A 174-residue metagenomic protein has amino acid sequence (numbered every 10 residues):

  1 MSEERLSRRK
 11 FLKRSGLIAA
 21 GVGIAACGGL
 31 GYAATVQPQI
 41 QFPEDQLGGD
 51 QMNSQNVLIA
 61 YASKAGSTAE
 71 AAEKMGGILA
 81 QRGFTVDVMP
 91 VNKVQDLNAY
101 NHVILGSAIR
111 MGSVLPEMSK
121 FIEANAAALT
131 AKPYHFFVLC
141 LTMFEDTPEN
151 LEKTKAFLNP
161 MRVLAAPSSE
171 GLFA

Functional and structural regions predicted by a protein language model:
S2-L17, C27-S54, G77-D87, A99 (+1 more regions): FMN-binding flavodoxin-like domain, especially the glycine-rich phosphate-binding loop
N56-L58: Residues that mark the start of a beta-strand
A60-A80: Short, charged N-terminal beta->alpha structural module
Y61-K64, V91, L139-L141: Cofactor-binding loop segments of dinucleotide-utilizing enzymes, especially the Rossmann-like FAD- and NAD(P)+-binding
V94-L97: Short amphipathic alpha-helix with an adjacent loop that forms part of the alpha/beta core around
